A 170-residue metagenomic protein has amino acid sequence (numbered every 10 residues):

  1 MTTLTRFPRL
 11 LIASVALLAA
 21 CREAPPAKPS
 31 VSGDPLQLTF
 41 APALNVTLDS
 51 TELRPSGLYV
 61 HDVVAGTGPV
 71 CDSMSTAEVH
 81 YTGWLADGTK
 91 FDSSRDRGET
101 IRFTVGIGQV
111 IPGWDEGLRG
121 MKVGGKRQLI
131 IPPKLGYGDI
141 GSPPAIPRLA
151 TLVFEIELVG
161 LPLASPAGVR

Functional and structural regions predicted by a protein language model:
T2-L11, C21-R170: Cross-family detector of peptidyl-prolyl cis-trans isomerase
